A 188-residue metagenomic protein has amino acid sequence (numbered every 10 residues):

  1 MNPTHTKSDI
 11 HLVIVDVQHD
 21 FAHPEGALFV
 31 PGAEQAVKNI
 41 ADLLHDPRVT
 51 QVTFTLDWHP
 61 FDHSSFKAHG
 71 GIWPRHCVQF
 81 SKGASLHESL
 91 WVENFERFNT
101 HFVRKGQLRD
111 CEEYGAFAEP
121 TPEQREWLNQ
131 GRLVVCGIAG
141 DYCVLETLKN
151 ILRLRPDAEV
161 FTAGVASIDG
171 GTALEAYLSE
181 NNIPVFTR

Functional and structural regions predicted by a protein language model:
N2-V13, Q18, Q35-Q51, P74-R188: Active-site-adjacent betaalpha module
D20-F21, H59-H63: Short, active-site-adjacent cap segments at secondary-structure transitions
A22-P31: Acidic/histidine-rich helix-loop elements that form or flank divalent-metal/phosphate-binding sites at the catalytic
G26-A27, F66-K67, T147-K149: Short amphipathic alpha-helical segments
T53-D57: Short beta-strand segments at enzyme active-site cores
H63-S64, G170: Short Asp/Glu-rich motifs
S64-H76: Polar, low-complexity loop segments and adjacent catalytic/binding residues used for recognizing and processing sugar
